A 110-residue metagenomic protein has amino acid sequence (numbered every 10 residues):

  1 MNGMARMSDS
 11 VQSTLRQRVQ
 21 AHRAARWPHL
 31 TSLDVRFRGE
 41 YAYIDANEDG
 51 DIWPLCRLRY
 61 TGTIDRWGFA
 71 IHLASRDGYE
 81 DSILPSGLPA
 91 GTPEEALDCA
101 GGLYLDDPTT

Functional and structural regions predicted by a protein language model:
M1-G50: Negatively charged, low-complexity tracts enriched in Asp/Glu with abundant Ser/Thr
M1-L15, I71-T110: Mixed-charge, Lys/Arg-enriched low-complexity segments
V35, G39, L55, G78 (+1 more regions): Solvent-exposed, non-transmembrane amphipathic alpha-helical segments
Y41-Y43, Y60, Y79, Y104: Sequence-level detector for tyrosine residue identity
D45-I71: Short, conserved beta-strand/beta-arch hydrophobic-aromatic motifs that form part of recognition grooves or interface
